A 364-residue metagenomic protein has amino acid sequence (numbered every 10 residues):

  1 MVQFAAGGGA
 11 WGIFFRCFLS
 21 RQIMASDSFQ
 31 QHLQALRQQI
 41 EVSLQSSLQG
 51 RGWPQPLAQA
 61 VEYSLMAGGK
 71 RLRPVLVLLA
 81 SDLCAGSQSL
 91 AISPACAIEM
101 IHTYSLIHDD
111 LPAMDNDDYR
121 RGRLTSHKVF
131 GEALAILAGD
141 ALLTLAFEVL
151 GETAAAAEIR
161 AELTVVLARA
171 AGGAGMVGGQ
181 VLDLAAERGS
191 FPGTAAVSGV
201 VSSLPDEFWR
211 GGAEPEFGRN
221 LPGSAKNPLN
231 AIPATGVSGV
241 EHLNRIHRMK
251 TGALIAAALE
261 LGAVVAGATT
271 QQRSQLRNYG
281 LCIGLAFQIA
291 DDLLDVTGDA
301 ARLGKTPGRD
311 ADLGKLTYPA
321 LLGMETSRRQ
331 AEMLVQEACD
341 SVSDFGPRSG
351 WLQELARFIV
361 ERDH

Functional and structural regions predicted by a protein language model:
V2-G9: Extreme N-terminal basic, low-complexity initiation segments that serve as generic localization/processing leaders
F4, D27-S28: Absolute N-terminal positional cue centered near the fourth residue
A10-F14, L204, A213: N-terminal leader/targeting signatures
G12, Q22-I23: Residue-level detector of intrinsically disordered terminal segments
D27, Q34-Q38, Q45-L48, G52-W209 (+4 more regions): Mg2+-dependent prenyl diphosphate-binding active-site environment of isoprenoid biosynthetic enzymes
